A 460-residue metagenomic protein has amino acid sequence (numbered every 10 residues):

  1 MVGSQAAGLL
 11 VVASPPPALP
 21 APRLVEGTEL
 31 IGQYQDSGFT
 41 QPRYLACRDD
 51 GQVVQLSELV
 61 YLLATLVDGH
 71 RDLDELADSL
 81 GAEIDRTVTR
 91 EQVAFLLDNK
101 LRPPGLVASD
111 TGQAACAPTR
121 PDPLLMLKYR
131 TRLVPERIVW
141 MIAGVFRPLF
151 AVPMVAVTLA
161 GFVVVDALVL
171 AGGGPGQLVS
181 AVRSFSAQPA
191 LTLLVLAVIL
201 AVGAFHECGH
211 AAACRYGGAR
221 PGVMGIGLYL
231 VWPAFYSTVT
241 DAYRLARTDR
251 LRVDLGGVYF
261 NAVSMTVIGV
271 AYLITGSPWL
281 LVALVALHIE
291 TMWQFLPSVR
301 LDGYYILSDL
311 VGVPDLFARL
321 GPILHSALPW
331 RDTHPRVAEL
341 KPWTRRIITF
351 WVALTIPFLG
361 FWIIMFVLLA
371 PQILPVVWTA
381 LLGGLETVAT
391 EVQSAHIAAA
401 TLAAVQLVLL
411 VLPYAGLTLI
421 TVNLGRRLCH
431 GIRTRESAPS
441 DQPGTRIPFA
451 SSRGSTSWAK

Functional and structural regions predicted by a protein language model:
M1-I31: Eukaryotic partner-binding/assembly regions in large regulatory complexes
V2-A13, D49-V145: Long, charge-rich, low-complexity alpha-helical segments
P121-I226, V267-I268: Core alpha-helical transmembrane segments of integral membrane proteins
A143-T158, A242-V263, R331-F361, T401-L409: Loop-to-transmembrane boundary segments
V165-L170, W362-V367, Y414-L428: Alpha-helical transmembrane segments
G174-V182, Q372-A398: Membrane-interfacial helical/loop segments at transmembrane boundaries in membrane proteins
A187-A338: Membrane-embedded catalytic scaffold of the fatty acid hydroxylase/desaturase
S394-G416: Hydrophobic alpha-helical transmembrane segments
